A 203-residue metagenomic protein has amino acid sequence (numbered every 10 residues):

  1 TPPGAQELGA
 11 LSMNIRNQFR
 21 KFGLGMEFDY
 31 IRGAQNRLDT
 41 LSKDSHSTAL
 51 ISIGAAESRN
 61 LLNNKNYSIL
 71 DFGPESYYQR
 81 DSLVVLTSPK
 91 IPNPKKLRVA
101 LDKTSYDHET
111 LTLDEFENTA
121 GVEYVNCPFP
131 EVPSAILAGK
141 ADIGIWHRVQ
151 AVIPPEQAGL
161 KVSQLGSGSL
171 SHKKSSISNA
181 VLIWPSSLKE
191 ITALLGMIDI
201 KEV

Functional and structural regions predicted by a protein language model:
P2-A55: Extracytoplasmic small-molecule ligand-binding "clamshell" domains of the periplasmic binding protein/Venus flytrap
P2-F22, Q79-S134, S186-A193: Bilobed "Venus flytrap"/periplasmic-binding protein-like clamshell domains and structurally analogous long
G25-M26, S47-A49, K95-L101, A120-E123 (+2 more regions): Hydrophobic beta-strand segments of well-ordered beta-sheets in folded domains
F28-D39, E123-L137: Short helix-initiation/N-cap motifs at beta->coil->alpha
Y30-R32, I51-S52, L101-T104, W146-H147: Short His-Asn-centered micro-motif
L38-D81: Short beta-strand-centered segments that line the small-molecule binding cleft or hinge of alpha/beta clamshell
L50-N64, S134-S171: A ligand-binding cleft/hinge motif common to bilobed small-molecule-binding domains
I69-P89, V152-K201: Periplasmic-binding protein-like
